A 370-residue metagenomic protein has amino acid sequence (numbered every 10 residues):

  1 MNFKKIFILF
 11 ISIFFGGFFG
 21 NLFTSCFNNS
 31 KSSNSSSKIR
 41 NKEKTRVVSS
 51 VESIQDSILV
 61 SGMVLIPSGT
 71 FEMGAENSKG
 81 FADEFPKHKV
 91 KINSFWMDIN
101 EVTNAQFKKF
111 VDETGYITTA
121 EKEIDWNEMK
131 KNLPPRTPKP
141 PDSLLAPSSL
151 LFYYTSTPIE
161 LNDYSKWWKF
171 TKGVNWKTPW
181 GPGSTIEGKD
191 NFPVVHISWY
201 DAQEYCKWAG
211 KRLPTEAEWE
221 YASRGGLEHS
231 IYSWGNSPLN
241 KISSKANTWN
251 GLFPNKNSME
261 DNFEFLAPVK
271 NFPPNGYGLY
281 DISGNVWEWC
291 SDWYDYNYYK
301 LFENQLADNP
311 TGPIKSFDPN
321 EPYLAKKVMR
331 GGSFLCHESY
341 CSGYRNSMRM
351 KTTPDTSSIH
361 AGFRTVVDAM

Functional and structural regions predicted by a protein language model:
M1-K5: Positively charged n-region of N-terminal signal peptides that target proteins for export
F10-N21: Bacterial N-terminal signal peptides
T24-S25: C-terminal motif of bacterial Sec signal peptides marking the signal peptidase cleavage site
S35-V48, L65-I66, E72, E76-N77 (+3 more regions): Functional-site microenvironments in short loops/helix caps that host divalent-cation chemistry
S57-V64: GGW-centered surface loops in extracellular recognition modules
F95, F110-T119, A209: Short capping motifs at secondary-structure boundaries
I99-N100, N104-V111, S198-E204, E220: Short, solvent-exposed alpha-helical surface patches in non-cytosolic proteins
I359-M370: Short, structured beta-strand segments at or near domain termini in extracellular proteins/domains
